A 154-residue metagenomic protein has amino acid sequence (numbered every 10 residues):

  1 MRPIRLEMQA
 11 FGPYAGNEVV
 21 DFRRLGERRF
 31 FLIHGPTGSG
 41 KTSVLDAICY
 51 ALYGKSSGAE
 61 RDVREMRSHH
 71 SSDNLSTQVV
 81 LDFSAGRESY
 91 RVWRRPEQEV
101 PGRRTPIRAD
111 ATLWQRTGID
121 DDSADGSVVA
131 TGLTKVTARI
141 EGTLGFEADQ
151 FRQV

Functional and structural regions predicted by a protein language model:
M1-F151: Extreme N-terminal "head/tail" segments of very large remodeling/mechanoenzyme assemblies
V154: Conserved beta-strand/loop subsegment of P-loop NTPase cores
